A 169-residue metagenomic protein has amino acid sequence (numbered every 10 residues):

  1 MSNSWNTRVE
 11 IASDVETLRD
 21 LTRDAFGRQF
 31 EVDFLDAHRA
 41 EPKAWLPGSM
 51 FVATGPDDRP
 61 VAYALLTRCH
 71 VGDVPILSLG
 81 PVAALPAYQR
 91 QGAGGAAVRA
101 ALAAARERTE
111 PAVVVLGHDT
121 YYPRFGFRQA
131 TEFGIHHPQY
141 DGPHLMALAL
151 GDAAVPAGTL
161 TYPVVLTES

Functional and structural regions predicted by a protein language model:
M1-A37, A44-V61, D152-S169: Short amphipathic alpha-helix that is part of the acyltransferase structural core
G48, D141-L145: Short hydrophobic/aromatic beta-strand or adjacent loop that forms the aromatic wall/cage of a ligand/substrate-binding
M50-V52, R59-C69, P75-A83: Conserved beta-strand in the GNAT
Y88, G92-A100, E110: Conserved acetyl-CoA pyrophosphate-binding loop and the N-cap/start of the following alpha-helix in GNAT-like
A104: Short alpha-helical functional segments enriched in proximate histidine and acidic residues
E107-P111, L116-D141: Conserved active-site alpha-helix within GNAT-family acetyltransferase domains
